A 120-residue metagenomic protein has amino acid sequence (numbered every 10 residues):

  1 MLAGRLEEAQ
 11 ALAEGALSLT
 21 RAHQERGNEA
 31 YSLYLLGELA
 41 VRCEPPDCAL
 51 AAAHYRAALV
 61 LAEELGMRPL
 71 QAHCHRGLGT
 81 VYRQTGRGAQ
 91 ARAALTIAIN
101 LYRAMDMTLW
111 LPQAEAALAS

Functional and structural regions predicted by a protein language model:
M1-S120: Helix-coil-helix junctions within alpha-helical repeat/solenoid scaffolds
